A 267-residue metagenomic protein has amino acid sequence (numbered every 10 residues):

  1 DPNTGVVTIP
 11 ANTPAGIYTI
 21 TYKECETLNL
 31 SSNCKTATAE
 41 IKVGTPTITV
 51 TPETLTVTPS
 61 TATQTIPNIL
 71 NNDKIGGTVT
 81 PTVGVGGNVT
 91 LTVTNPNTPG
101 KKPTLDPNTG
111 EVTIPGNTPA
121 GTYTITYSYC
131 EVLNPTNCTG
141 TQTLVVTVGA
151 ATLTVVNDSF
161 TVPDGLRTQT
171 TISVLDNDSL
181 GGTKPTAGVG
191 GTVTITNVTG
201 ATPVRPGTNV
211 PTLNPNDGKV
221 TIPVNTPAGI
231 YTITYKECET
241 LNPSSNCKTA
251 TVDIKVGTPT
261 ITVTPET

Functional and structural regions predicted by a protein language model:
D1-T4, P10, T63-T109, T113 (+3 more regions): Surface-exposed or secretory-pathway low-complexity segments enriched in glycine-proline and Ser/Thr/acidic residues
V6, T19-T21, T38-E40, E111 (+6 more regions): Beta-strand secondary-structure signal
A11-N12, G116-N117, V224-N225: Short, flexible loop/turn segments at beta-strand junctions in immunoglobulin-like and fibronectin type III
A15-L28, P119-L133, A228-L241: A short beta-strand micro-motif common to beta-rich folds, especially ectodomain repeats
N29-T78, S128, V132-A187, T240-T267: Extracellular interdomain linkers/hinges and stalk-like, low-complexity segments in secreted or single-pass
